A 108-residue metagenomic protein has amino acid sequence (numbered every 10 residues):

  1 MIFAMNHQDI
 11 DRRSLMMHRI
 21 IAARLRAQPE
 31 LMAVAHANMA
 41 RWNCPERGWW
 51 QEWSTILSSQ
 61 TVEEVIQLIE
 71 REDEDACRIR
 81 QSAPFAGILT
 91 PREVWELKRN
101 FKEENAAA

Functional and structural regions predicted by a protein language model:
I2-A108: Basic, alpha-helical nucleic-acid-binding regions used in initiation and control of genome expression
